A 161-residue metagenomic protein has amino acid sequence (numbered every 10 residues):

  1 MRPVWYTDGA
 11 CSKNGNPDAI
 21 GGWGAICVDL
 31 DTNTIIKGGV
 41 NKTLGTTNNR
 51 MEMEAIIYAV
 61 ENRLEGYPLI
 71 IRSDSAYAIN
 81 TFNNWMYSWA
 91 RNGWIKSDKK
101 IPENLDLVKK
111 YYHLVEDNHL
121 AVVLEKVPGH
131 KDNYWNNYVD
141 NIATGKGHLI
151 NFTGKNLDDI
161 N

Functional and structural regions predicted by a protein language model:
M1-R50, E61-Y67, D140-N141, G145-N161: RNase H-like nuclease fold core
A10-N16, Y58-Y138, I142, K155: RNase H catalytic domain
M51-A55: Active-site-proximal alpha-helix that buttresses catalytic centers in soluble enzyme cores
